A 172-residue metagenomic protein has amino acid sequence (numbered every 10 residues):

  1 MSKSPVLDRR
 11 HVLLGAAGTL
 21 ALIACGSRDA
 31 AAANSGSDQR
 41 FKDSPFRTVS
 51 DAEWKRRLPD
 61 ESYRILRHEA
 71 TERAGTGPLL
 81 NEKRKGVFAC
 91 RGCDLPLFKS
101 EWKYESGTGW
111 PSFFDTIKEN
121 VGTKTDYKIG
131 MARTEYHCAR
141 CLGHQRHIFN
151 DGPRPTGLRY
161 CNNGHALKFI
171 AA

Functional and structural regions predicted by a protein language model:
S2-L20: N-terminal secretory signal peptides and thylakoid transit peptides that target proteins across membranes
C25-I65, R73: C-terminal segment of N-terminal export signals and the immediately downstream linker at the start of the mature
R67-K83: N-terminal post-signal-peptidase region of extra-cytosolic proteins
N81-S112: Mid-length scaffold segments of soluble, non-membrane domains
V87, E135, L158: Residues immediately within or flanking Cys/His clusters that coordinate Zn2+ in small zinc-binding modules
C90, C138-C141: Short cysteine-rich clusters marking metal-coordination/redox-active sites
D94, L142, H165: Cys/His-coordinated zinc-binding microdomains
K99-S100, H147-I148, I170: Short, non-ligating residues that shape and space the ligands of small metal-coordination modules and catalytic
